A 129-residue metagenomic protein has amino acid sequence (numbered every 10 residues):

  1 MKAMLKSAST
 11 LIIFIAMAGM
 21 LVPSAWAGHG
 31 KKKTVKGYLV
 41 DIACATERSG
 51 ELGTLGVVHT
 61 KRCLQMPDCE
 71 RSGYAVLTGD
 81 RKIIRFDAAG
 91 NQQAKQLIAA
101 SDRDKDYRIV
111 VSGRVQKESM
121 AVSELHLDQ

Functional and structural regions predicted by a protein language model:
M1-S7: Positively charged n-region of N-terminal signal peptides that target proteins for export
S9-M20: Bacterial N-terminal signal peptides
A25-Q129: OB-fold and OB-like single-stranded nucleic-acid-recognition modules and their adjacent interaction interfaces
